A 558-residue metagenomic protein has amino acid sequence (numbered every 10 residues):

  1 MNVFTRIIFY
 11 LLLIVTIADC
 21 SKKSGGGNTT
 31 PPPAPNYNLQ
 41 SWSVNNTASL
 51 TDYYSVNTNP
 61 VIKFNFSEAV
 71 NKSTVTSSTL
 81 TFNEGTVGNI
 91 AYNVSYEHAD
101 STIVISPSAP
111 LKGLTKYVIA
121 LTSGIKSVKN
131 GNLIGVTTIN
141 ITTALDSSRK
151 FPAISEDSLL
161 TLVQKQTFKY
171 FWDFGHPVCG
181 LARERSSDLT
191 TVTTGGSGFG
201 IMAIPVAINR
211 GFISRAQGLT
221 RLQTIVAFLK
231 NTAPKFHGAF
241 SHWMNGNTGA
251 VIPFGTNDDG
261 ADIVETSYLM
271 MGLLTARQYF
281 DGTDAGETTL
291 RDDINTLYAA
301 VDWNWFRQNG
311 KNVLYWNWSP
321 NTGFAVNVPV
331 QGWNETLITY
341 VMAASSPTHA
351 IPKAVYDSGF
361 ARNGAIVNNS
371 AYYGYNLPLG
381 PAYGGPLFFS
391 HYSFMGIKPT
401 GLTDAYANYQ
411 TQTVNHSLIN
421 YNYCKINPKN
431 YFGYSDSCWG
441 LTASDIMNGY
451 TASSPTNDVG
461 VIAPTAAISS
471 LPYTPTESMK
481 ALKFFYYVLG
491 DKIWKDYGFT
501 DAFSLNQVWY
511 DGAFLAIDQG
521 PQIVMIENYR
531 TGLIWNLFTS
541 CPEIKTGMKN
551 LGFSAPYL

Functional and structural regions predicted by a protein language model:
M1-A34: Bacterial Sec-dependent N-terminal signal peptides
V3-I7, G135-V136, S187-T190: Generic structural signal for short, solvent-exposed loop/turn connectors between secondary structure elements
F4-T5, T58, L133, E156: Structural motif marking the loop-to-transmembrane transition
F9-L12, K72, S155: Alpha-helix capping and helix-coil boundary motifs
Y10, T29-P31, Y54-V56, S95 (+5 more regions): Generic marker of residues within folded, mature protein domains
S24-S148: Acidic, low-complexity Ser/Thr/Gly/Pro-rich repeat segments typical of extracellular/periplasmic and surface-exposed
I141, D146-L558: Ser/Thr/Asn(+Pro)-rich, low-complexity disordered segments
